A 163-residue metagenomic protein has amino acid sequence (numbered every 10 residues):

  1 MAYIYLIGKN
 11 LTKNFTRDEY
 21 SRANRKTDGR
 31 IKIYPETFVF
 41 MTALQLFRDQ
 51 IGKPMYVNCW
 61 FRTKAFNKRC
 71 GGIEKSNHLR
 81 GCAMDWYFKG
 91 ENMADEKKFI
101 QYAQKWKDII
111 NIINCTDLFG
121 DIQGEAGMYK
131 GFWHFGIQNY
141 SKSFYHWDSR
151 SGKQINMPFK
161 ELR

Functional and structural regions predicted by a protein language model:
M1-R48, K130, Q138-K142, H146-R163: Extracytoplasmic cell-surface/polysaccharide-interacting catalytic and binding patches
E19, A65, C70, E74 (+1 more regions): Solvent-exposed, flexible loop/coil residues
D28-G29, M55-F61, K105-I109: N-terminal start-of-chain detector that recognizes signal peptides and the immediate post-cleavage beginning
F40-A43, F66, C82, D95 (+1 more regions): Amphipathic alpha-helical interface surfaces
T42-G71: Extended, low-complexity, intrinsically disordered C-terminal regulatory tails of eukaryotic serine/threonine kinases
Q50-G52, L79-A83: Short connector loops at helix/strand junctions that flank enzyme active sites, especially segments positioning acidic
M55, M84, W133: A broad, low-specificity signal marking well-ordered, structured residues that form hydrophobic/aromatic
K75, R80, F88-R163: Catalytic cores and adjacent binding grooves of peptidoglycan-active enzymes
